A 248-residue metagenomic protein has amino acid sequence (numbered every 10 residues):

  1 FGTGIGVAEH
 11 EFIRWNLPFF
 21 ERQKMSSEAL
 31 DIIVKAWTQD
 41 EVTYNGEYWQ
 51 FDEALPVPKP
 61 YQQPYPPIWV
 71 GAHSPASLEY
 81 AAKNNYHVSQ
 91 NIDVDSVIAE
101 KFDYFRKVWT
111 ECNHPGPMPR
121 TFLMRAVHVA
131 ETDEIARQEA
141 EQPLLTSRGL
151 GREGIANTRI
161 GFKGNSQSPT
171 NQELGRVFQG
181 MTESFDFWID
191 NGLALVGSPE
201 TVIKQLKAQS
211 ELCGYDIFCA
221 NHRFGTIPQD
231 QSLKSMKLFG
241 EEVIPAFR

Functional and structural regions predicted by a protein language model:
F1-T3, I68-G71, Y86-Q90, P119-A126 (+1 more regions): Hydrophobic faces of well-ordered beta-strands that scaffold small-molecule active sites in alpha/beta enzyme cores
V7-L17, K83: Acidic/polar active-site rim loop that often engages polyanionic ligands
I13-F20, D230-L233: Glycine-rich tight-turn/loop motif centered on a GG-T
F20-V57, S96-Y215: An alpha-helical appendage that flanks or caps ligand/catalytic pockets
H73-V94, K101-F102: A conserved active-site cap/scaffold subdomain adjacent to cofactor or substrate pockets
I92-D93, N221-S232: Glycine-rich, proline-tolerant flexible connector loops at the mouths of alpha/beta enzymes
V129-I135, I227-L238: Short glycine/threonine-rich loop-to-helix capping motif typified by GTGT followed within a few residues by an Asp-Pro
